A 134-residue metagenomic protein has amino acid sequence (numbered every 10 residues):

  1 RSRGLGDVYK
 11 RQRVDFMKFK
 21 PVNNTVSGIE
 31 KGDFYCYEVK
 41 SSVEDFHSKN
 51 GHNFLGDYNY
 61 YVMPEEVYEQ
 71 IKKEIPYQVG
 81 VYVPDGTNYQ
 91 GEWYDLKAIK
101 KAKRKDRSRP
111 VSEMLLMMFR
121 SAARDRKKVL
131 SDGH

Functional and structural regions predicted by a protein language model:
R1-Y9: Single conserved hydrophobic/aromatic residue that forms the stacking wall/gate of nucleotide- or nucleobase-binding
Q12-C36: Active-site beta-strand-loop-beta-strand hairpin of nuclease catalytic cores that positions key catalytic residues
M17, M63, M114-M118: Detector for methionine-enriched segments
E30-D85: Catalytic cores of nucleic-acid endonucleases
K72-H134: Non-catalytic C-terminal interaction segments of nucleic acid-processing enzymes
